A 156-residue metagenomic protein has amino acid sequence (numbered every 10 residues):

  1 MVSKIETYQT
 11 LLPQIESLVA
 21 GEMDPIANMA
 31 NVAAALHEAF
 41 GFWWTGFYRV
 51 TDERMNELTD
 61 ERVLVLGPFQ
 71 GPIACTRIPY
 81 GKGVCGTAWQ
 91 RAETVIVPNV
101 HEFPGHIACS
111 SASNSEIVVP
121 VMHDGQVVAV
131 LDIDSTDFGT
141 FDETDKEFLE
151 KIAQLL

Functional and structural regions predicted by a protein language model:
M1-F69, I73, K151-L156: Intrinsically disordered, low-complexity terminal regulatory regions
A39, C109-S113: Short loop/turn motifs at secondary-structure junctions and domain boundaries
W44, V118, V130: Short hydrophobic/aromatic beta-strand element in the GNAT-like acyltransferase core that lines or flanks the acyl-donor
R54, L58-A108: Regulatory sensory and allosteric helical modules in signal-transduction proteins and certain transcription factors
S115-M122: A short, aliphatic-rich beta-strand micro-motif
M122-S135: Sensory-domain boundary capping and coupling elements
D134-I152: Regulatory loop-to-helix N-cap segments in sensory/regulatory domains that couple ligand/signal detection
